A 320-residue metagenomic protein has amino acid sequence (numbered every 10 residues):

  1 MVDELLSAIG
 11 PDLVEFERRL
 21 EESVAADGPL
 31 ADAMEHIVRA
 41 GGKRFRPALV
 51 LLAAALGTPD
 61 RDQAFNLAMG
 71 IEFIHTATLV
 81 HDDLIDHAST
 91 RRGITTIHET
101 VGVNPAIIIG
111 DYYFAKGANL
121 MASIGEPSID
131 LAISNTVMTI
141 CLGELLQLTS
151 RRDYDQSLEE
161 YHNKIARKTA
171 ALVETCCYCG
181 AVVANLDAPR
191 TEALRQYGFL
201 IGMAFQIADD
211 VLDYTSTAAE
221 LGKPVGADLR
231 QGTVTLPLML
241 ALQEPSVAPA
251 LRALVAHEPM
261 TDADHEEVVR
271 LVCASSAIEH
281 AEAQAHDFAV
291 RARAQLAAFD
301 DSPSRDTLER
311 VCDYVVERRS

Functional and structural regions predicted by a protein language model:
M1-T76, V80, L84-E99, N135 (+4 more regions): Conserved N-terminal diphosphate/IPP-binding helix and adjacent helical/loop segment of trans-prenyltransferase domains
L13, E17, D27, I74 (+9 more regions): Hydrophobic faces of stable alpha-helices that mediate helix-helix packing
E15, P29, R92, I108 (+7 more regions): Alpha-helix N-cap and coil->helix boundary residues
E21-V24, A40-K43, I108, A122-A218 (+1 more regions): All-alpha helical catalytic cores of prenyl diphosphate-utilizing isoprenoid enzymes
A31-G70, L158-I201, P237-L242, H286-S320: Alpha-helical phosphate/pyrophosphate-handling elements in metalloenzyme active cores
R91-Y113, D155-T169, E192-Q196, A218-Q243 (+2 more regions): Divalent-cation-assisted or electrostatically stabilized phosphate/pyrophosphate-binding catalytic cores
G117: Conserved ATP-binding module of the ATP-grasp superfamily
